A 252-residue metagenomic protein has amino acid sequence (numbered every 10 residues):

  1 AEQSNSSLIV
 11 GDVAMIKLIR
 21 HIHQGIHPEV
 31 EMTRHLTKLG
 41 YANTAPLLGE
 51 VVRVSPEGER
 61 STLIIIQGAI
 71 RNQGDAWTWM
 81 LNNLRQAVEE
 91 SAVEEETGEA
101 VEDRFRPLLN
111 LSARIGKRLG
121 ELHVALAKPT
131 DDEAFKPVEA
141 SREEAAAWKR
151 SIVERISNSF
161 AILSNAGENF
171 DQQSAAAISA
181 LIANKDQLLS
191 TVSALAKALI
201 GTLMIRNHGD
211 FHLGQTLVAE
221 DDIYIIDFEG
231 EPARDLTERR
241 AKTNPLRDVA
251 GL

Functional and structural regions predicted by a protein language model:
A1-E168, L213-G251: Conserved ATP-binding subdomain of kinase catalytic cores across diverse folds
S159-I205: An alpha-helical support segment within catalytic cores of ATP-dependent transferases
I200-R206, A219, R240: Alpha-helical hydrophobic/aromatic positions enriched in membrane-embedded helices and signal peptides
G209: Residue immediately N-terminal to the catalytic "proton-acceptor" Asp in the protein kinase catalytic loop
